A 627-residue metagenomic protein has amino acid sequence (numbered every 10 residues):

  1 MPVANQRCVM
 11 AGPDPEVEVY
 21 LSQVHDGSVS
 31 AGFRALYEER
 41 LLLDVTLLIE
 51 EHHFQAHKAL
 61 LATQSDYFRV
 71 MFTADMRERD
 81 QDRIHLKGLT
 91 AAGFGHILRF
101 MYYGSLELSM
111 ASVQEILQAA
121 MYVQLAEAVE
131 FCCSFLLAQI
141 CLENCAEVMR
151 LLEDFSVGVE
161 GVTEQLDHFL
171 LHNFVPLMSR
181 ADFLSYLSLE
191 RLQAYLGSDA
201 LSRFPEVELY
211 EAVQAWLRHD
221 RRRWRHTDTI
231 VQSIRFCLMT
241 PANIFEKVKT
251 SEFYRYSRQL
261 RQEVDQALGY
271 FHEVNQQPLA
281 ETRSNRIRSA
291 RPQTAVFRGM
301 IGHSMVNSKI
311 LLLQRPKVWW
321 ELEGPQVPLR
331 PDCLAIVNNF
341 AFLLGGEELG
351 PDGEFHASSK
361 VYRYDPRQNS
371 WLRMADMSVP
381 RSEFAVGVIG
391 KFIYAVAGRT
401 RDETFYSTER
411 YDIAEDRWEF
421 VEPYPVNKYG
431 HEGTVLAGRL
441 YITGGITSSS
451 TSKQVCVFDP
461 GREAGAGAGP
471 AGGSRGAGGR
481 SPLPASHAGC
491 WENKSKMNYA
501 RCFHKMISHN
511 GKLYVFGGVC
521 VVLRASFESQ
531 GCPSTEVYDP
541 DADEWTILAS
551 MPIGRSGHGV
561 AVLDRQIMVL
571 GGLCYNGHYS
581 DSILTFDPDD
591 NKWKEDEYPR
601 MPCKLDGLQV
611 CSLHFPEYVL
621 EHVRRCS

Functional and structural regions predicted by a protein language model:
P2-E16, S22, G27, R40 (+12 more regions): Alpha-helical scaffold in the C-terminal half of BTB/POZ domains and their immediate C-terminal extension
A31-R34: Short, P/G- and charge-enriched loop/turn segments at secondary-structure junctions
E39-V45: Small Cys/His zinc-coordinating "RING-like" fingers
T46-E51: Short conserved beta-strand and strand-loop elements enriched in small hydrophobics with frequent Asp/Gly
D75: Glycine/alanine-rich phosphate-binding loops at beta-alpha junctions
W224-S627: Kelch-like beta-propeller repeat domains
